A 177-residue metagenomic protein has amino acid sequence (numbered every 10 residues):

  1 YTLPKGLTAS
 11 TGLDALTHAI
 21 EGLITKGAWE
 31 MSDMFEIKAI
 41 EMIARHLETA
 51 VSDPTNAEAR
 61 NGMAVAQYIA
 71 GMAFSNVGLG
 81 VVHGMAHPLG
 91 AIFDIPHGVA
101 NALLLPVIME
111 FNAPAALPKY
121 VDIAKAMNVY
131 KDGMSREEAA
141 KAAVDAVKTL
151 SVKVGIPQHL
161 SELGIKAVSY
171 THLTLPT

Functional and structural regions predicted by a protein language model:
Y1-V77: Carboxylate- and glycine-rich phosphate/diphosphate-binding segment that chelates Mg2+/Mn2+
L13, I40, V82, N101-A102 (+1 more regions): A general structural signal for well-ordered alpha-helical segments in protein cores
E36, R60-M63, Y120, A140 (+1 more regions): Hydrophobic packing residues in well-ordered alpha-helices of helical domains and bundles
Y68, M72-V81, A86-G98: Glycine-rich phosphate/pyrophosphate-binding beta-alpha loops
I92-K166: Gly/Pro-rich interdomain helix-loop hinge
T171-T177: Conserved small/polar residues in nucleotide/adenosyl-binding loops
